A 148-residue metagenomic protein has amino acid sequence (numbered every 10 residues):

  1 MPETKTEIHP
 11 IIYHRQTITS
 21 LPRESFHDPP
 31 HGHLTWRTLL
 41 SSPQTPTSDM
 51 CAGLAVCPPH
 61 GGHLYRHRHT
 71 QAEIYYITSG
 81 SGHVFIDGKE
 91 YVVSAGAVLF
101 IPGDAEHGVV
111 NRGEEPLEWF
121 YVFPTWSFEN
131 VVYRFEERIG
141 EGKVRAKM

Functional and structural regions predicted by a protein language model:
M1-M50, L64-Y65, R134-M148: A short, N-terminal "cap"/entry segment at the start of jelly-roll beta-barrel domains of the cupin/DSBH fold
T45-S48, C57-G62, S81-H83, F128: Short, charged/polar surface micro-motifs in flexible loops or helix N-caps
A52-A55, I74, F100, E115-V131: A short hydrophobic beta-strand segment most commonly corresponding to one strand of the jelly-roll/cupin
L54-P58, R68-V84, V122: Short, conserved beta-strand element in jelly-roll/cupin
G88-G103: Short acidic-glycine-tyrosine-enriched beta hairpin
A105-G108: Short, charged beta-turn/beta-strand-edge "cap" motif at the junction between a beta-strand and an adjacent loop
V110-R112: Asparagine-centered strand-capping/turn motif at beta-strand->loop junctions
